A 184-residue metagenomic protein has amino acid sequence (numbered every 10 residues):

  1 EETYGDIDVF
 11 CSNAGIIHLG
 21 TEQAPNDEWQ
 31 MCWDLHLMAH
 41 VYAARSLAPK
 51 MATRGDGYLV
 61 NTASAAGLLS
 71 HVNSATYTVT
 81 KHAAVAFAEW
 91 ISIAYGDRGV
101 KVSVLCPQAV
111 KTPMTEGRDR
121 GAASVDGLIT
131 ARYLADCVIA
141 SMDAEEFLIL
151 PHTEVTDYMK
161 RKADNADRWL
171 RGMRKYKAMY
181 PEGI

Functional and structural regions predicted by a protein language model:
E1-G5: Conserved amphipathic alpha-helix within the SDR
F10-C11, L59: Conserved hydrophobic beta-strands of the Rossmann-like cofactor-binding core in SDR/related NAD(P)H-dependent
G15-Q30, N73-T76: Conserved mid-core segment of classical short-chain dehydrogenase/reductases
L19, M51-A52, L69-N73, Y95-G96: Flexible, glycine/small-residue catalytic loop immediately N-terminal to the helix bearing the conserved Tyr-Lys
A44, T80: Active-site helix of classical SDR
S64: Residue(s) in the substrate-gating loop at a strand-loop-helix junction that position the organic substrate next
W90-E154: SDR active-site lid
